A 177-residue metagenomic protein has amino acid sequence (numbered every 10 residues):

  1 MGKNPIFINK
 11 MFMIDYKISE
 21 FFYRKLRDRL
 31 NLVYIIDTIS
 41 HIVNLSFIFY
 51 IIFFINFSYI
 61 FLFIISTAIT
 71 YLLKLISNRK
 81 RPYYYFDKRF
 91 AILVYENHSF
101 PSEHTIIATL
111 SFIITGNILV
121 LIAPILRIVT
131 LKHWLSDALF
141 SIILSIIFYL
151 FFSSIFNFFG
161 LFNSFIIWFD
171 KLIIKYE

Functional and structural regions predicted by a protein language model:
M1-H98, I106-R127: Hydrophobic alpha-helical bundle signature of multipass membrane enzymes
F86-E177: Membrane-embedded catalytic cores of phosphoryl/pyrophosphoryl-handling enzymes
